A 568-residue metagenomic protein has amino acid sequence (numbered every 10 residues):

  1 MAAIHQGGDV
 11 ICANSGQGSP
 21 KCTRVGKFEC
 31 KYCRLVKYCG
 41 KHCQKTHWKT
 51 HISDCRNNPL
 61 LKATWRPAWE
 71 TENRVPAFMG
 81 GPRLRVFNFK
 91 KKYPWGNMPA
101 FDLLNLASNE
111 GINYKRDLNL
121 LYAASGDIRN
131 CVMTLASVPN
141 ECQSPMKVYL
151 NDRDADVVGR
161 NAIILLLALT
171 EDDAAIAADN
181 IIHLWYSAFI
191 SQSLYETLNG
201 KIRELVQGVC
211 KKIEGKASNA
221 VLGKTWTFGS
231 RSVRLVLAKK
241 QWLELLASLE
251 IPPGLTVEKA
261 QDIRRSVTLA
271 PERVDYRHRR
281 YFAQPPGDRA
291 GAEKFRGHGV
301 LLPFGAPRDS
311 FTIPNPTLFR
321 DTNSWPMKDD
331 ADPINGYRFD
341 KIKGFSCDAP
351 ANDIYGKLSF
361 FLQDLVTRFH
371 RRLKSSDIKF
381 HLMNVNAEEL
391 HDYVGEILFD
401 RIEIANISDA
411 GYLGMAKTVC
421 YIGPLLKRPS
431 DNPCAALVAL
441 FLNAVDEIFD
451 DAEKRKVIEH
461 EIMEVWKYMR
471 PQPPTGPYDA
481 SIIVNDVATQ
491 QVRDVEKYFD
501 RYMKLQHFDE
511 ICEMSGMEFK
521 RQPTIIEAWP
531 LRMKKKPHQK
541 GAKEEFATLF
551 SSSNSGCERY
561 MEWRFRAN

Functional and structural regions predicted by a protein language model:
A2-C33: Cys/His-rich Zn2+-binding "zinc-finger" mini-domains, especially FYVE domains and B-box/RING-like TRIM modules
A2-G8, T50-L121, S125-N568: Domain-level detector for long C-terminal conserved domains
I11, C39, C43-Q44, L61-T64: Solvent-exposed, well-ordered amphipathic alpha-helical segments that flank/support binding or catalytic loops
K21-R24, C30, T46, I378 (+1 more regions): Residue-level signal for the start and early helices of compact helical domains
C30-I52: Cys/His-coordinated zinc-finger cores
